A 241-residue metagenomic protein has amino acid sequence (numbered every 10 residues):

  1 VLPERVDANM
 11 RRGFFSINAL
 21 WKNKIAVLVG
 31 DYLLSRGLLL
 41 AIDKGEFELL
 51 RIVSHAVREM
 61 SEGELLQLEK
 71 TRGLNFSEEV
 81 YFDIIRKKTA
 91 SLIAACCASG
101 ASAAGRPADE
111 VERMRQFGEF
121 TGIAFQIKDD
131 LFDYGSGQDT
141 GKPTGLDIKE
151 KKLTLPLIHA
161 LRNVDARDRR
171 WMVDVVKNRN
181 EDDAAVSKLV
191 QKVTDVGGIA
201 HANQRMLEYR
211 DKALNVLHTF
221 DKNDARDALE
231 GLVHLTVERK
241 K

Functional and structural regions predicted by a protein language model:
V1-K241: All-alpha prenyltransferase/terpene-synthase fold signal
